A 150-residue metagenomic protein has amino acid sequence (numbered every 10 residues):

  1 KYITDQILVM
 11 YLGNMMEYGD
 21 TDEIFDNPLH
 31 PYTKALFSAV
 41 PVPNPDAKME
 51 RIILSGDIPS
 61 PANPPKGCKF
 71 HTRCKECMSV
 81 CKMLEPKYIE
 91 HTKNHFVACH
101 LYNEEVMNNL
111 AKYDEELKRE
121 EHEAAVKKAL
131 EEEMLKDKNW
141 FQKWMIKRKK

Functional and structural regions predicted by a protein language model:
K1-Y2: A short, surface-exposed alpha-helical micro-motif characterized by mixed small hydrophobic and charged/polar residues
Q6, Y18-G19: Short, glycine/charged-rich "phosphate-handling" switch motifs in NTP-dependent and phosphotransfer domains
M10: Catalytic metal- and UDP-sugar-binding loop of GT-A-like glycosyltransferases, i.e., residues flanking the conserved
M16, N103-E104, K136: Intrinsic disorder/low-complexity signal
T21-E123: Charged, flexible cofactor/metal-binding loops and thiol motifs
H122-K150: Long, low-complexity, intrinsically disordered cytosolic termini of multi-pass membrane proteins
